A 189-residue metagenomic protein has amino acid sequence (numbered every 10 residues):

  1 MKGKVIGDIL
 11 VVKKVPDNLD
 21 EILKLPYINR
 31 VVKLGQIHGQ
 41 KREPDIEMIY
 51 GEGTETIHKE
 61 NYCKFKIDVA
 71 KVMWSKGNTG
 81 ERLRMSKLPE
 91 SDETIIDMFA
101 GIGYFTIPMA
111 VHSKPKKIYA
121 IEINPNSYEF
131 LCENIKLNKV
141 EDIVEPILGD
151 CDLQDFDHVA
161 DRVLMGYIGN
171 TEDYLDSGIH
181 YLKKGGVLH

Functional and structural regions predicted by a protein language model:
M1-H189: SAM-dependent transferase fold signal centered on methyltransferase-like domains, encompassing both Class I
